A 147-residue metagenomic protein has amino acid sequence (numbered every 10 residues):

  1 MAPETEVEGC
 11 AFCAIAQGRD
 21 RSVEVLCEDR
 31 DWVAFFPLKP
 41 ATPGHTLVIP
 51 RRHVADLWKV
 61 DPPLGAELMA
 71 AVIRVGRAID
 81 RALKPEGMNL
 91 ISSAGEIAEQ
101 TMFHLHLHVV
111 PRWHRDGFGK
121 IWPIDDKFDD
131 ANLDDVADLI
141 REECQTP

Functional and structural regions predicted by a protein language model:
M1-P147: HIT superfamily nucleotide-processing domains
